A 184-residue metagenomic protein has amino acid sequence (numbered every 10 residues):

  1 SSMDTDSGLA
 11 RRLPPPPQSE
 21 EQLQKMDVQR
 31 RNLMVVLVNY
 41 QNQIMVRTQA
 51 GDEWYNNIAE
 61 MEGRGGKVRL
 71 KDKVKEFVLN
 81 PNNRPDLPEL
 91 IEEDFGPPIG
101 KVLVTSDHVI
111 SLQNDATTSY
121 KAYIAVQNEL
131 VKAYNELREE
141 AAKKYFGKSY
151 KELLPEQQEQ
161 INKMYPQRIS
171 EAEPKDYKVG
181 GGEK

Functional and structural regions predicted by a protein language model:
S2-K184: Long, low-hydrophobicity, acidic/polar, solvent-exposed interaction domains
